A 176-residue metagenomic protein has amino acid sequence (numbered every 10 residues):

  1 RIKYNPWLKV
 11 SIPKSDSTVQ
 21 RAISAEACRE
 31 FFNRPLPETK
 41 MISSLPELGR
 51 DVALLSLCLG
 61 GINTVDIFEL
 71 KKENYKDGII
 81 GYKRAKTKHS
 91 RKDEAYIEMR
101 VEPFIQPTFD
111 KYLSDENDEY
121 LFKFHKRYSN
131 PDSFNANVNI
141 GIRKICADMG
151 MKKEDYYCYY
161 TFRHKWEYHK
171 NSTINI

Functional and structural regions predicted by a protein language model:
I2-T64, F68: Basic, Lys/Arg- and aromatic-enriched nucleic-acid-binding interface segment
N5, I23-E26, E30, E47-R50 (+6 more regions): Generic recognition of stable, solvent-exposed alpha-helical segments in well-folded globular domains
K9, T18-V19, G60-V65, Y75-K76 (+3 more regions): Flexible loop/turn segments at secondary-structure boundaries
K9-I12, E69-K111: Conserved tyrosine-mediated DNA breakage-rejoining catalytic core shared by Y-recombinases
P37-S43, D115, N139-N175: Short, basic (Lys/Arg/His-rich) helix/loop patches that form interaction surfaces in the mid-to-C-terminal regions
I42-L45, T64-F68, G78-I79, S90-D93 (+3 more regions): Extended hydrophobic-aromatic, low-complexity segments
L55-S56, L70, H169-T173: Short alpha-helical segment immediately N-terminal to, or the first helix within, an HTH/HTH-like DNA-binding domain
H89-D110, E119-K144: C-terminal catalytic core of Y-nucleophile DNA break-rejoin enzymes
